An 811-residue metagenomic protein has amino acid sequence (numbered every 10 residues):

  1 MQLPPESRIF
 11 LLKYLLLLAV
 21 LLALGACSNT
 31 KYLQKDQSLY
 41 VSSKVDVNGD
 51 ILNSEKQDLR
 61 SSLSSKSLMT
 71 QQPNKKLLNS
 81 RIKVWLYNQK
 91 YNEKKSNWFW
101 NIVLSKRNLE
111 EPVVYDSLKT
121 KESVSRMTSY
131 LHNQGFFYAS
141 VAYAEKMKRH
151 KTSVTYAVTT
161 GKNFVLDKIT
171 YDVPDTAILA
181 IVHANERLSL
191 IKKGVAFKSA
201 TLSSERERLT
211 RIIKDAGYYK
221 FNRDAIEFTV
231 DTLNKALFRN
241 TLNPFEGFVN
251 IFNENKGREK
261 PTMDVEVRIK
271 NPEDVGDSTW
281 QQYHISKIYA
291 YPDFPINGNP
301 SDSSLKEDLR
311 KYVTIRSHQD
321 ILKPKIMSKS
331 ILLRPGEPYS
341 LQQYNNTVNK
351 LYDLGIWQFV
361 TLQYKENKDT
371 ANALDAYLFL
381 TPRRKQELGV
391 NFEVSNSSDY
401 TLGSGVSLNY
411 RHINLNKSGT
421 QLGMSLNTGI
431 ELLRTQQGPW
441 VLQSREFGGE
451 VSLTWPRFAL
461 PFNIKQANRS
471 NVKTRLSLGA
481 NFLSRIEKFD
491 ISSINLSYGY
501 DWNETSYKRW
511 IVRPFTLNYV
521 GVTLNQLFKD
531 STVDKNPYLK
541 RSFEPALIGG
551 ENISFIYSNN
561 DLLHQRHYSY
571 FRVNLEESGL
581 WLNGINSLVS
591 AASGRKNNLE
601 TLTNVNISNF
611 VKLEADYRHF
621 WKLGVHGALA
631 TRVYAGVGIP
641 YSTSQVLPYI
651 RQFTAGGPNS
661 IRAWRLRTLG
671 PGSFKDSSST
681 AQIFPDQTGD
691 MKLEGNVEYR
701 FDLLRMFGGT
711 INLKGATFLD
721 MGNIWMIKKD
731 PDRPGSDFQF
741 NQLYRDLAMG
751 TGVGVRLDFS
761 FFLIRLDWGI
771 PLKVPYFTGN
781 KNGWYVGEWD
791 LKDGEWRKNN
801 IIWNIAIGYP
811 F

Functional and structural regions predicted by a protein language model:
M1-F10: N-terminal secretory signal peptides that target proteins for export/translocation
L3, S28-D353: Interaction-mediating elements
A23-A26: C-terminal motif of bacterial Sec signal peptides marking the signal peptidase cleavage site
F136, Y218, K385, K417-G419 (+6 more regions): Strand-connecting loop/turn motifs
I178-I181, D320-I321, S340-R572, S587 (+5 more regions): Gram-negative/organellar outer-membrane beta-barrel architecture
S301, S395-Y400, I511-N712, T717-Q742 (+3 more regions): C-terminal outer-membrane beta-barrel translocator/porin domains of Gram-negative envelope proteins and their
V390-F392, L422-L426, L476-L478, F571-L575 (+5 more regions): Membrane-embedded beta-strand positions of outer-membrane beta-barrel proteins
V406-H412, G449-W455, L496-Y500, E551-N559 (+7 more regions): Residues on the lipid-exposed face of transmembrane beta-strands in outer-membrane beta-barrel proteins
